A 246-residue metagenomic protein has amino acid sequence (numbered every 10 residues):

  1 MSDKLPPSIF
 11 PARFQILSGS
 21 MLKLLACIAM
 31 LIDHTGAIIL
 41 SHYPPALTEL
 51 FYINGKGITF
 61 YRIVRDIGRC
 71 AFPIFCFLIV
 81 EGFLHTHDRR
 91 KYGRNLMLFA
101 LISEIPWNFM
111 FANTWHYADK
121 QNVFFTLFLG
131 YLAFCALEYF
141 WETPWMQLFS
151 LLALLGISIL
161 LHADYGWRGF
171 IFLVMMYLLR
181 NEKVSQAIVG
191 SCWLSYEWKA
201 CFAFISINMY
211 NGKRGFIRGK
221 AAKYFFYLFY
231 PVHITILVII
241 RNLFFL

Functional and structural regions predicted by a protein language model:
M1-L246: Alpha-helical transmembrane segments and their immediate juxtamembrane cytosolic regions
